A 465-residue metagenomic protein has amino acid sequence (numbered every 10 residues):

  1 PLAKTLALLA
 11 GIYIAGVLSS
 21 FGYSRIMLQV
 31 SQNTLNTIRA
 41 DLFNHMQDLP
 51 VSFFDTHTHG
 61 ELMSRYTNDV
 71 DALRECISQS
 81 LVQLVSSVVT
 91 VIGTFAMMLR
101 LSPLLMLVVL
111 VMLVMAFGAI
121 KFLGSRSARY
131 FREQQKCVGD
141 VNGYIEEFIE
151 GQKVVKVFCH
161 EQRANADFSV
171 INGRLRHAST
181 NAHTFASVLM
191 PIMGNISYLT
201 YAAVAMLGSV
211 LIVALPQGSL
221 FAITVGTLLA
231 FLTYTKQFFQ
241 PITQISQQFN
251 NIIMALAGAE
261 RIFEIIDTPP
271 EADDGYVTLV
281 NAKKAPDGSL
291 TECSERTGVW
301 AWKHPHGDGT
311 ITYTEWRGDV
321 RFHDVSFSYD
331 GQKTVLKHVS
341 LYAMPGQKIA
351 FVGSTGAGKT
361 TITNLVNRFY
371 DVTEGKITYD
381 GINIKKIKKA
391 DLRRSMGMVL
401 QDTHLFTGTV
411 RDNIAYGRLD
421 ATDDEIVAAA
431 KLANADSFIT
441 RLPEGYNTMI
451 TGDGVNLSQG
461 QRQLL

Functional and structural regions predicted by a protein language model:
P1-N36, N44, D55, G118-A119 (+1 more regions): Transmembrane-helix motif of ABC transporter permease domains
L9-S20, Q79-E133, M206-I223, Q240: Transmembrane helices of ABC transporter permease
Y23, M27-L28, H45-I92, E150: Juxtamembrane loop-to-helix connectors within ABC transporter transmembrane domains
L42, M46, V155, I262 (+1 more regions): Helix-loop junctions and hydrophobic alpha-helical segments within the transmembrane domains of large membrane
M46, F168, I262, L279 (+2 more regions): Conserved catalytic Walker-motif region of ABC-type ATPase nucleotide-binding domains
V51-S52, N68-I77, L81, V89 (+5 more regions): An intracellular "coupling" helix at the cytosolic face of ABC transporter transmembrane type-1 domains
M97-V111, N181-E260, I265-P269, T291-G298: Helix-loop-helix
D274, A282-L465: ABC-type nucleotide-binding domain
